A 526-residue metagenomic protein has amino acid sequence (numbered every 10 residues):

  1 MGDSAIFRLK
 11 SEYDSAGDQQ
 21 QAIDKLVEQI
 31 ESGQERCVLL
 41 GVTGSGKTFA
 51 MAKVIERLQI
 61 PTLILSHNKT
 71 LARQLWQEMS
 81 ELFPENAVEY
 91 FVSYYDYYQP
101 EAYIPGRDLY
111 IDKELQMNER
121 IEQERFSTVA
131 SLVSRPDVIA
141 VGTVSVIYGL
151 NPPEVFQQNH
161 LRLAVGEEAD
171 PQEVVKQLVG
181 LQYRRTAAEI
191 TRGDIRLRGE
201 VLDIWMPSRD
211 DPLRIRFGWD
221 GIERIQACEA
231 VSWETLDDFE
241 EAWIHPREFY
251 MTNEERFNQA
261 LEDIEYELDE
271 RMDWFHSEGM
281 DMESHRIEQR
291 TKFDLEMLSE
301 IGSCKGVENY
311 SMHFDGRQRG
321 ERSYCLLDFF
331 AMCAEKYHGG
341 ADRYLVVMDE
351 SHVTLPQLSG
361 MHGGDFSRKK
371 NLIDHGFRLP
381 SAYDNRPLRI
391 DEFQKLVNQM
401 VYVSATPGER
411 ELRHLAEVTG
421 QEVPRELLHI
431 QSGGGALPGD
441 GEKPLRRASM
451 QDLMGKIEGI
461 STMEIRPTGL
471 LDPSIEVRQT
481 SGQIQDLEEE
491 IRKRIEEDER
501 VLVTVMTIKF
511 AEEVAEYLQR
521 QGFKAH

Functional and structural regions predicted by a protein language model:
M1-H526: ASCE RecA-like P-loop NTPase motor cores that couple ATP hydrolysis to mechanical translocation on nucleic acids
